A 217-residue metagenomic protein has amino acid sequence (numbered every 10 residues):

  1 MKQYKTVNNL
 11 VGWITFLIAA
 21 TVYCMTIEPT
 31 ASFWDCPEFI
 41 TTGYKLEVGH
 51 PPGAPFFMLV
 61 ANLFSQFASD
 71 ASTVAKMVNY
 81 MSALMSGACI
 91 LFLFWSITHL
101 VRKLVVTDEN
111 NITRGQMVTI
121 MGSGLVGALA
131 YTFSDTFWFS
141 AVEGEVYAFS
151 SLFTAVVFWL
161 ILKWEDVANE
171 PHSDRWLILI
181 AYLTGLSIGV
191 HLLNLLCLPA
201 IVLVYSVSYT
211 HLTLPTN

Functional and structural regions predicted by a protein language model:
M1-V22, A88, T113-L125, L212: Start-transfer (signal-anchor) and selected internal transmembrane alpha helices of multi-pass inner/ER membrane
K5-F33, Y131-F133, H191: Transmembrane signal-anchor helices characteristic of membrane glycosylation enzymes that use polyprenol
W13, Y80-I112, A155-L160: Transmembrane-helix motifs of polytopic, lipid-linked glycan transferases
K45, H50-K76, Y80-L84, L91: Short hydrophobic/aromatic helix or loop-helix immediately within or flanking a transmembrane segment in polytopic
A71-A75, N79, L104-M117, G124-S151 (+1 more regions): Aromatic- and kink-enriched transmembrane "portal" helix at the membrane-lumen/periplasm boundary that abuts
R114, V118, V157-L177, L203-Y209: Membrane-interface transmembrane helices that cradle and orient dolichyl/undecaprenyl
L193-S206: Transmembrane-embedded, aromatic-rich helix segments that form part of the hydrophobic channel/pocket engaging
T210-T216: Conserved small/polar residues in nucleotide/adenosyl-binding loops
